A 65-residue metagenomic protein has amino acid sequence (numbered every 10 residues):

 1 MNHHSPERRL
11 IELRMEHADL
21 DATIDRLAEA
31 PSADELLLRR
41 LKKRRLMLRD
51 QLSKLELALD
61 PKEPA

Functional and structural regions predicted by a protein language model:
M1-A65: Extended, charge-rich alpha-helical interface modules
